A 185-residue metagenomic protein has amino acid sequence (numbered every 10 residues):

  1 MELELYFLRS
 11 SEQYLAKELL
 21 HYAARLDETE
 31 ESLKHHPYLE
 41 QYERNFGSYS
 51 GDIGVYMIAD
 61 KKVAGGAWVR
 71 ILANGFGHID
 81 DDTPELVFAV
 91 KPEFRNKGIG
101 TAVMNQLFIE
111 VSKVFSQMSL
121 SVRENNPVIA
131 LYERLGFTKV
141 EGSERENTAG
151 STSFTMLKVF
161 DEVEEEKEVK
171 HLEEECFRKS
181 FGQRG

Functional and structural regions predicted by a protein language model:
E2-E18: A short beta-loop-alpha structural element at the N-terminal edge of CoA-dependent acyl/N-acetyltransferase catalytic
L26-K91, R178: Acetyl-CoA-dependent GNAT
E85-A89, Q117-S121, L157: Short aromatic/hydrophobic contact patches that present stacked aromatics for nucleic-acid/ligand binding
V90, N96-E110, E133-R134: Conserved acetyl-CoA-binding loop-helix of GNAT-fold acetyltransferases
M104, E110-R123: Conserved GNAT acetyl-CoA-binding A-motif
S121-N125, I129, G142-G185: C-terminal "cap" of GNAT-fold acetyltransferases
E133-S143: Conserved acetyl-CoA-binding loop of GNAT-fold acetyltransferases
